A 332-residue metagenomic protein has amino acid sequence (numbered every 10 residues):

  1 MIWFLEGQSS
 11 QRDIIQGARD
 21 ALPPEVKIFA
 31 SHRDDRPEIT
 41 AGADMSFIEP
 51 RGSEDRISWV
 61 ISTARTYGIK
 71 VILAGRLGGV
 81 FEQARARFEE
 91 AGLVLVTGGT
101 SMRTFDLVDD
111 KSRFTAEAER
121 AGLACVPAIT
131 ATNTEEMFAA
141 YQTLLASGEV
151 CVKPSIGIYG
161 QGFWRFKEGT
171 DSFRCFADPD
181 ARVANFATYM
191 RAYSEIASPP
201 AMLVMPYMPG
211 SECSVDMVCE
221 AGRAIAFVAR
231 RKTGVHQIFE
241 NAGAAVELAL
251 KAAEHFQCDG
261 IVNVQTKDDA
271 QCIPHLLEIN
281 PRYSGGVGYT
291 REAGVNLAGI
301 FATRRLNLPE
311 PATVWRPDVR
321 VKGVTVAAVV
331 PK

Functional and structural regions predicted by a protein language model:
M1-S101: ATP-binding N-terminal substructure of ATP-dependent carboxylate-amine bond-forming enzymes
I39-A41, I57-W59, T104-S112, G160-G162 (+1 more regions): Short, charged, surface-exposed secondary-structure boundary motifs
F105-M202, R231: Active-site nucleotide/adenylate-binding loops and adjacent lid/helix of ATP-dependent enzymes
F176-F256, K267-H275: Phosphate-binding site of ATP-dependent enzymes
T233-K332: ATP-dependent carboxylate activation and anion-phosphoryl transfer catalytic cores that bind Mg-ATP to form
